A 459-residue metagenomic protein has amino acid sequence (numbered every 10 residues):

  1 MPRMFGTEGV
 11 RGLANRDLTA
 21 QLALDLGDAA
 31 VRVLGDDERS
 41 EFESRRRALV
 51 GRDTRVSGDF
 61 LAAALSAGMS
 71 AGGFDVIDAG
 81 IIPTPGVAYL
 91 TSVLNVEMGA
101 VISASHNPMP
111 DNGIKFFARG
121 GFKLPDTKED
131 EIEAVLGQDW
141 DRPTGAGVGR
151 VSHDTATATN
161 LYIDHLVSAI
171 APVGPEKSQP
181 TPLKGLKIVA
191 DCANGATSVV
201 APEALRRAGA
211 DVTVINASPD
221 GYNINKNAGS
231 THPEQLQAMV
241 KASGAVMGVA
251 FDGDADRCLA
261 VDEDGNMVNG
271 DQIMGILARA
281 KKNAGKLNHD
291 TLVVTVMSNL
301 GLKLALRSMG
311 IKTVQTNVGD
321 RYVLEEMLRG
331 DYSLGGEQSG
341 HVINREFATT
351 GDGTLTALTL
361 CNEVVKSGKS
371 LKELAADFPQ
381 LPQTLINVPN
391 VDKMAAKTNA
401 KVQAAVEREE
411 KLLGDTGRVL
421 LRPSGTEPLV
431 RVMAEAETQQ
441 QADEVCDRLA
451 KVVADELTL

Functional and structural regions predicted by a protein language model:
M1-A67, A71-G72, M98, V151-I188 (+1 more regions): An N-terminal, well-structured beta->alpha segment
L13, N112-S243: Gly/Ser/Thr-enriched, mixed-charge loops and adjacent short helices that form phosphate/oxyanion-binding elements
R32, D36-E41, R47-D111, E203-V261: N-terminal small/polar loop signature for handling phosphorylated ligands or for N-terminal nucleophile
E41-D53, K187-V189, D290-V296, S333 (+1 more regions): Short glycine-rich phosphate-binding loop at a beta-alpha junction
V50-R52, A190-C192, D262, E346 (+1 more regions): Short glycine-centered, acidic/aromatic-flanked micro-motifs in structured strand/loop junctions that mark active-site
G86, D130-D164, S168, T181 (+2 more regions): Proline/glycine-rich low-complexity loops and linkers
V246-M247, A284-L459: Phosphate-binding and adjacent anionic-ligand microenvironments
